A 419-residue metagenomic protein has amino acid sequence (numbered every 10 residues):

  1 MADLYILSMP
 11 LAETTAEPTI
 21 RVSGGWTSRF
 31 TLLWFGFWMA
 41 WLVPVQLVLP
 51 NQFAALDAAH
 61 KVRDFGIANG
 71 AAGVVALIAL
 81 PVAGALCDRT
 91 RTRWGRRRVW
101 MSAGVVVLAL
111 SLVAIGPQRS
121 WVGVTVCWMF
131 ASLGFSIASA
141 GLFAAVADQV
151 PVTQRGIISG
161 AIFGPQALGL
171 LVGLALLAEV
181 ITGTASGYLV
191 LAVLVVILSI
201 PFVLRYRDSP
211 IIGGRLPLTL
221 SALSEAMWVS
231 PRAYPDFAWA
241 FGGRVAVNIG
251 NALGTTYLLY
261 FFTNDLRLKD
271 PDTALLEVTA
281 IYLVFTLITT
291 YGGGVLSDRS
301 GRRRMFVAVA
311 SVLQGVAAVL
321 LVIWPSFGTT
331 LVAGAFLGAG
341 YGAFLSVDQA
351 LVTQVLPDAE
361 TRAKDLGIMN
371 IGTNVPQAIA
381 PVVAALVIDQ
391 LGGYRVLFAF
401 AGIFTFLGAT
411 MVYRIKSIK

Functional and structural regions predicted by a protein language model:
D3, L7-G24, S209-G242: Juxtamembrane intracellular "pre-TM" segments in multi-pass secondary transporters
E13-G73, D236-L268, D272: Helix-loop boundary and gating motifs at the non-cytosolic
H60-R63, V152-A161, D272, A359-M369: Loop-to-transmembrane helix entry/capping segments in MFS-fold secondary transporters and related SLC/MFSD carriers
I67-A85, A280-G292: Central cavity-lining transmembrane alpha-helices of secondary-active solute carriers, predominantly the Major
A79-W94, T289-R302, I388: Helix-to-loop junctions at the C-terminal end of transmembrane segments in multipass secondary transporters
R96, E179-V193, A385-T405: A membrane-interface helix-boundary motif in multi-pass transporters
R97-V113, M305-L320: Structural signature of the two symmetry-related core transmembrane helices
G116, L198-Y206, A399-K419: Multi-pass alpha-helical transporter architecture, strongest for 12-TM Major Facilitator/SLC carriers used
